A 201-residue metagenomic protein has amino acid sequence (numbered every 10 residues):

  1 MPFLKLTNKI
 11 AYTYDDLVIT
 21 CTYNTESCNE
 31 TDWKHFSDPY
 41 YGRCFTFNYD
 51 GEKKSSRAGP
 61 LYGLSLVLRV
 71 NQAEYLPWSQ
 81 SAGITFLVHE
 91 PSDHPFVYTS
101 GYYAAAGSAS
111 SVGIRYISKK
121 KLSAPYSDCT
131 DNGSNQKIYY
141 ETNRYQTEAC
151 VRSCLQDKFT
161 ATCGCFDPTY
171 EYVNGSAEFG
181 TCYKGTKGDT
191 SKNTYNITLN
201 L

Functional and structural regions predicted by a protein language model:
M1-L201: Non-transmembrane functional regions of membrane and envelope proteins
